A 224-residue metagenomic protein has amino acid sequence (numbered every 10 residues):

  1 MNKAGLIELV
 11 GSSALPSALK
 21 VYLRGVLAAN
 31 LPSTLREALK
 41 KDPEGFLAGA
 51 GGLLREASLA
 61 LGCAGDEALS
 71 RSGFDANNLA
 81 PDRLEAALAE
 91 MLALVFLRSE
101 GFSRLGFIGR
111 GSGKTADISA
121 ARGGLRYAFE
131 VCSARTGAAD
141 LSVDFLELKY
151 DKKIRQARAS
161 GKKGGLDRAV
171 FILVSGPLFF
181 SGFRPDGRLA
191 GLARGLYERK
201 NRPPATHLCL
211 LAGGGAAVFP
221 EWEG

Functional and structural regions predicted by a protein language model:
M1-E100, C132-G224: Charged, structured surface patches that assemble and position nucleic-acid processing machinery
R98-A121: A short acidic/basic microdomain associated with nuclease active sites
G109-S112, R122, S133-R135, G176: Short, flexible loop/turn elements at secondary-structure junctions
A116, Y127, R168: Residue-level detector of short, conserved catalytic/binding motifs and their immediate flanks
S119-V131: Active-site beta-strand-loop-beta-strand hairpin of nuclease catalytic cores that positions key catalytic residues
